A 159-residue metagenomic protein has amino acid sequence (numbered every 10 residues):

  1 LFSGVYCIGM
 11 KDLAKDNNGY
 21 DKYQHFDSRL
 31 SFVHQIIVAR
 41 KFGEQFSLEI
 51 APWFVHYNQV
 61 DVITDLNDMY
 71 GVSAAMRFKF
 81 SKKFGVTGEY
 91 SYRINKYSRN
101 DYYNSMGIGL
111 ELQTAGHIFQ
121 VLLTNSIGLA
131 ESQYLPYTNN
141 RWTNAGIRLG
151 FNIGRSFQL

Functional and structural regions predicted by a protein language model:
L1-N67, Y134-N144: Outer-membrane pore/translocation modules
L1-S3, H34, I50-P52, M76 (+3 more regions): Membrane-embedded beta-strand positions of outer-membrane beta-barrel proteins
F2-Y6, W53-V55, S91-R93, T124-S126 (+1 more regions): Outer-membrane beta-barrel pore domains and translocons
F26-F32, L66-V72, Y102-M106, Q113-A115 (+1 more regions): Residues that define the transmembrane beta-barrel architecture of outer-membrane proteins
Q45-L48, K82-G88, G116-Q120, F157-L159: Repeated loop/turn-to-beta-strand initiation elements of outer-membrane beta-barrel proteins
E49-S91: A mid-sequence, solvent-exposed acidic-amphipathic segment
S81-K83, Y90-A115: Surface-exposed substrate-engagement region within the catalytic domains of secreted or surface-exposed extracellular
I108-H117, V121, S126-G128, N144-L159: Outer-membrane beta-barrel "beta-signal"
